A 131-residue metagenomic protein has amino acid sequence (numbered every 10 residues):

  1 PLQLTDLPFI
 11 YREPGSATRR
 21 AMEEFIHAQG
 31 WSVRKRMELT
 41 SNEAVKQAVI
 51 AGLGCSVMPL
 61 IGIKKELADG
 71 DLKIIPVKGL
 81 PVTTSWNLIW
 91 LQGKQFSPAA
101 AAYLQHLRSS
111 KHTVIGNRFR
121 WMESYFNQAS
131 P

Functional and structural regions predicted by a protein language model:
P1-F9, P14: Flexible hinge/capping segments at coil-to-helix
T5-D6, V49, V82-T84: Residue-level preference for short coil/turn positions at secondary-structure junctions
P14, T18, M37, Q92-F96: Residue-level signature of the cytosolic catalytic core of signaling kinases
R20-I74: Hydrophobic hinge/microswitch elements
A28, L60-D69, G79-P131: C-terminal effector-binding regulatory domain of bacterial HTH transcription factors
